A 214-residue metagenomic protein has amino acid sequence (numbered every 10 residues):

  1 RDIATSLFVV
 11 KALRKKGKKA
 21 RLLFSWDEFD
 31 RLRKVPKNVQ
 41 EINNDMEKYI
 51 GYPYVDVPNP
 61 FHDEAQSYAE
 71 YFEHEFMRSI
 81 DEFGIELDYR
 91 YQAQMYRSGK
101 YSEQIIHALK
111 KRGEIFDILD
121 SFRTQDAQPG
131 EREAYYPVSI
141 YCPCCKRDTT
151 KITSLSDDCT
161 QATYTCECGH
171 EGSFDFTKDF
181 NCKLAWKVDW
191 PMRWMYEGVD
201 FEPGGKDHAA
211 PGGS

Functional and structural regions predicted by a protein language model:
R1-F116: N-terminal Rossmann-like or analogous alpha/beta NTP/dinucleotide-binding catalytic cores that position adenine
L32-V35, D120, T153-L155: Short, solvent-exposed loop/turn and secondary-structure capping segments
K111-E114, Q125-S214: Alpha-helical recognition segments enriched in aromatics with Gly/Pro capping that present substrate-recognition
I118-T124: Short coil/turn segments at secondary-structure boundaries
